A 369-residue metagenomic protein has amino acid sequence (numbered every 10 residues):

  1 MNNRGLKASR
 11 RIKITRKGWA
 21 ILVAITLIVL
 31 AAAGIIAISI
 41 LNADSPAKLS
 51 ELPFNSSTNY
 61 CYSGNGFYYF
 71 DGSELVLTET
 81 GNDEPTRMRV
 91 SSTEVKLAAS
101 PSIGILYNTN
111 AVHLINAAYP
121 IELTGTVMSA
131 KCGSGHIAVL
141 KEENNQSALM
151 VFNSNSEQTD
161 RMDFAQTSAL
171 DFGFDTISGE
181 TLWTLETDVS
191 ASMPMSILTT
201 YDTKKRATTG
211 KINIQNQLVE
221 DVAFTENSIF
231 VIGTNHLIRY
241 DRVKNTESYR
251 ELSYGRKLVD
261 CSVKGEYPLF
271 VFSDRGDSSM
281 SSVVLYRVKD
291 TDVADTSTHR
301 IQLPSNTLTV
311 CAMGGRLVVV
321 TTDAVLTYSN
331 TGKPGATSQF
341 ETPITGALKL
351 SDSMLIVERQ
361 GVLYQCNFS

Functional and structural regions predicted by a protein language model:
M1-W19: N-terminal Lys/Arg-rich, disordered targeting/topogenic segments
A20-A37: Hydrophobic membrane-insertion alpha-helices, especially the h-region of bacterial N-terminal signal peptides
A43-N55, G81-R89, N116-G125, E157-D163 (+4 more regions): A short beta-strand motif characteristic of beta-propeller blades
E51-G64, S91-S102, T124-H136, Q166-I177 (+4 more regions): Repeated scaffold domains used in trafficking and secretory/extracellular systems, primarily beta-propellers
C61-N110: Extracytoplasmic/periplasmic/luminal assembly and interaction segments in envelope/secretory/respiratory proteins
S73-L77, A111-I115, N145-V151, S190-T200 (+4 more regions): Structural motif
S147-R242: Solenoidal tandem-repeat scaffolds enriched in leucines and small polar residues
V243-E341: Intrinsically disordered, low-complexity segments enriched in Gly and acidic/Ser/Thr residues that form flexible
